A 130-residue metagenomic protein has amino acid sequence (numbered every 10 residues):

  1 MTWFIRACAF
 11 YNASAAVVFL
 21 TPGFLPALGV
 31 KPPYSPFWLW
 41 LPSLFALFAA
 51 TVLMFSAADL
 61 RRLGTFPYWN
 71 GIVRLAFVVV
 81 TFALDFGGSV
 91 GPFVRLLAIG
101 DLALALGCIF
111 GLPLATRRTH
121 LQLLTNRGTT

Functional and structural regions predicted by a protein language model:
M1-T2, Y34-P36: Juxtamembrane helix-loop-helix junctions in multi-pass membrane proteins
A7-V18, P36-A58, W69-V79: Core segments of alpha-helical transmembrane spans in multipass integral membrane proteins
F24, G64, S89, A115-L123: Membrane-interfacial segments
F24-Y34: Membrane-interface helix termini and inter-helical loops of multi-pass transporters
A46, P67-T81, D85, L97-C108: Hydrophobic alpha-helical segments of small multi-pass membrane proteins
A58-R61, V78-L96, P113: Membrane-helix boundary connector in multi-pass membrane proteins
A103-N126, T130: Membrane-water interface at the C-terminal end of transmembrane alpha helices
